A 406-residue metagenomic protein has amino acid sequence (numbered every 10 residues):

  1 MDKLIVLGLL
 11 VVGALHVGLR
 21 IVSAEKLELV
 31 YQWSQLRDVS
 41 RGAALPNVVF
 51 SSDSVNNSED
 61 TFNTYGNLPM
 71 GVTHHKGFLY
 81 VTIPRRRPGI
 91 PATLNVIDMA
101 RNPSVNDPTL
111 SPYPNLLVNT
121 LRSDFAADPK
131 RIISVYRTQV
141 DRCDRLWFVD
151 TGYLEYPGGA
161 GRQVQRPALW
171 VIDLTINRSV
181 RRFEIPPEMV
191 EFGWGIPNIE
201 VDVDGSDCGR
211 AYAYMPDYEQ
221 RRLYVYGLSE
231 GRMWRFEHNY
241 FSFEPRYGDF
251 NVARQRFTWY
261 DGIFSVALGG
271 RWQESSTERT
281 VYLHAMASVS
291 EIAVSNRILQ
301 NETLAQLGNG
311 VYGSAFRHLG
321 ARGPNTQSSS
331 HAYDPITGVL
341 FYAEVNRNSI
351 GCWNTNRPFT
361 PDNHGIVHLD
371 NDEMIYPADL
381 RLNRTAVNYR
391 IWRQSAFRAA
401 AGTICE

Functional and structural regions predicted by a protein language model:
V11-Q32: N-terminal signal peptide
E25-F62, K76-L121, P157-Q163, W170-T175: Beta-propeller domains
S34-T61, N106-K130, V180-F192, R235-T258 (+2 more regions): Surface-exposed loop and turn segments in beta-propeller and other repeat-based domains that flank or scaffold
F62-K76, A127-L146, E188-A213, S242-V281 (+3 more regions): Beta-rich, blade/repeat-based domains predominating in secreted/periplasmic proteins but also intracellular
V81-R87, F148-G152, R210-E219, V281-A287 (+4 more regions): Conserved beta-strand positions in repeat-built beta-propeller and related beta-rich domains
R86-P91, P157-R166, Y218-E219, T277 (+3 more regions): Short, solvent-exposed loop/turn segments at conserved positions within beta-propeller repeat blades
D98-S104, L228-M233, V294-L307, W353-T360: Short loop/turn segments immediately following beta-strands, especially the blade-tip and inter-blade linker loops
F125, P129-I132, G152-G209: Asp-box/WD-like beta-propeller blade repeats and closely related beta-sheet repeat scaffolds
